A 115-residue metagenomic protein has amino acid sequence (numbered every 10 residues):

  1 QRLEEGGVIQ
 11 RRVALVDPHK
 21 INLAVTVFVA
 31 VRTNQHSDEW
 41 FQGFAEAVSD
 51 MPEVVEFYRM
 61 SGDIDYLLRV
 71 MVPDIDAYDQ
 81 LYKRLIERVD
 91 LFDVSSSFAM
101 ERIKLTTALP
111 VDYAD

Functional and structural regions predicted by a protein language model:
Q1-D115: A compositional/biophysical signature of low hydrophobicity enriched in polar/charged and small residues
